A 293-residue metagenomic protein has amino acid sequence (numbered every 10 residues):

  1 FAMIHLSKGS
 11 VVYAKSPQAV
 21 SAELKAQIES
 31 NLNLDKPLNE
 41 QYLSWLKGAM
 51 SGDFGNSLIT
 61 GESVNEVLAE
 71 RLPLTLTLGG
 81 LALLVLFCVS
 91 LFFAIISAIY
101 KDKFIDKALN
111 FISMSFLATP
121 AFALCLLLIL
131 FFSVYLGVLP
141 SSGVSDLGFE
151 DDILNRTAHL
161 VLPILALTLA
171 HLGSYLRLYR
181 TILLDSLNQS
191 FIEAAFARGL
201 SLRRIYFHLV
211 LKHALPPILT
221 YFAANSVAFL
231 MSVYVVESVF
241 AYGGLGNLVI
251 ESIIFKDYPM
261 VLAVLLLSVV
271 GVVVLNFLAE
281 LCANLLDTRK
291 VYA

Functional and structural regions predicted by a protein language model:
F1-L43, L136-R156: Hydrophobic alpha-helical transmembrane segments of membrane transport/permease proteins and related membrane-embedded
M3-S7, S133, A194, V236: Structural signal for alpha-helical transmembrane segments and their membrane-water exit/capping regions in multi-pass
S7, F116-T119, L230: Transmembrane helix irregularities
A19, M114, L130-F131, L209 (+2 more regions): Residue-level recognition of pore/gate-forming positions within transmembrane alpha-helices of multi-pass
L24, I28, L38-F54, V64 (+8 more regions): Hydrophobic alpha-helical segments of integral membrane proteins, encompassing both true transmembrane helices
D35-L91: An internal, D/E-rich "acidic patch" concept
L68-I105, A121, E150-A293: Alpha-helical transmembrane segments of integral membrane proteins, especially multi-pass inner/plasma-membrane
F111-G173: Membrane-water interface segments at transmembrane-helix boundaries in multipass membrane proteins
